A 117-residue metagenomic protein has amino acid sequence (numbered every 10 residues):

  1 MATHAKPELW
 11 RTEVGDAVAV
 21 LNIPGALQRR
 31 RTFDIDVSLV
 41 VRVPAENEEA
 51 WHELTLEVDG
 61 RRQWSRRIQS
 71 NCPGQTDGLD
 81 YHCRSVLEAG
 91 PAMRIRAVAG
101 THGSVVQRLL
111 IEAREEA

Functional and structural regions predicted by a protein language model:
M1-V18, P24-A26, V37, T101-A117: C-terminal interaction-tip segments
P7-T12, N22-G25, R67-S70, Y81-S85: Beta-strand-rich interaction surfaces with strong enrichment in secreted/lumenal proteins
T12-A19, R30, P73-G78, G90: Solvent-exposed, conformationally flexible loop/turn segments
E13-V14, I23, V58, C72 (+2 more regions): Intrinsically disordered, low-complexity segments enriched in small/polar residues
G25-E49: Short, surface-exposed binding/anchoring microloops in extracellular/periplasmic proteins
R30-V37, R84-Q107: Noncatalytic modules at the cell exterior or secretory-pathway interfaces, chiefly beta-strand-rich lectin/adhesion
V40-C83: Terminal beta-strand-rich extracellular "head" domains that mediate receptor/glycan or other ligand binding
